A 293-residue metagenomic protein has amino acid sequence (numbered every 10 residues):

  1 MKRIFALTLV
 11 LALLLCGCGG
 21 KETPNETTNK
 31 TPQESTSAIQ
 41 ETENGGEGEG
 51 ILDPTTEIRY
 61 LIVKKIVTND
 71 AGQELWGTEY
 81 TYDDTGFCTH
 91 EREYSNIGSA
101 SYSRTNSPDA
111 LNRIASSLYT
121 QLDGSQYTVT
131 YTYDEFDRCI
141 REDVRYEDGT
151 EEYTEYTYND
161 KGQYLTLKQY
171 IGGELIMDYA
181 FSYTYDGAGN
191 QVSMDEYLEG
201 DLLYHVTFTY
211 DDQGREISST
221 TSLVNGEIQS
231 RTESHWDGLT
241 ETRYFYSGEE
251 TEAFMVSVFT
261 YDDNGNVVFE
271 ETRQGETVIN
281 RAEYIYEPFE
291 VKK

Functional and structural regions predicted by a protein language model:
K2-V10: Sec-dependent signal peptide recognition, specifically the positively charged N-region followed immediately by
L14-G17: C-terminal motif of bacterial Sec signal peptides marking the signal peptidase cleavage site
G19-E22: Bacterial signal peptide processing site
N25-L52: Intrinsically disordered, low-complexity serine/threonine-rich repeat tracts
G45-K293: Buried hydrophobic residues that stabilize the cores of well-folded domains
